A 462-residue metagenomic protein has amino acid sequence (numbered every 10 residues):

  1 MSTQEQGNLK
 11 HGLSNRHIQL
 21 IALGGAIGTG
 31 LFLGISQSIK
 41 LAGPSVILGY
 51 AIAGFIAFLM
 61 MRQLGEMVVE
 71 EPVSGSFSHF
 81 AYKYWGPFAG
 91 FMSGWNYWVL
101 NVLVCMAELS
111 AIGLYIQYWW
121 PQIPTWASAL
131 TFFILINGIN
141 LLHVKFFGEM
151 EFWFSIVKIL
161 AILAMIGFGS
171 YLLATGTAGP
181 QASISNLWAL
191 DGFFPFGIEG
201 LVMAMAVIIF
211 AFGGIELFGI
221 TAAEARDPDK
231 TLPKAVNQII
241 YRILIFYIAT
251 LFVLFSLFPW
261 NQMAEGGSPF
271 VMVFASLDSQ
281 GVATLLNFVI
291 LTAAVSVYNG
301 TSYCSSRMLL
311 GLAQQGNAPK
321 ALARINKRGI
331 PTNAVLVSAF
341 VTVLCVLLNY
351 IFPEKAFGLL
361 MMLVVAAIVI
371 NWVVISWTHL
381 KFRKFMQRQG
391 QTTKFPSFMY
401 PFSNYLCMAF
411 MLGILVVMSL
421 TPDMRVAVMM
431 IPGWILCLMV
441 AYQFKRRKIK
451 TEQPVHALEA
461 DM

Functional and structural regions predicted by a protein language model:
M1-S36, L41-S45, A57-R62, E71-S74 (+4 more regions): Membrane-interface "cap" regions at the ends of multi-pass membrane proteins
S2-Q6, H79-Y82, E108-A129, A161-A164 (+4 more regions): Helix-loop-helix connectors at the membrane interface of multi-pass transporters/channels
Q4-K10, V46-I47, P124, I156-F288: Helix-loop-helix junctions that connect adjacent transmembrane segments in multi-pass membrane transporters
K10, L33-S128, F132, I239-R242 (+2 more regions): Extracellular loop-to-transmembrane helix junctions
V73, N96-S110, F212-A225, Q280-K320 (+3 more regions): Membrane-helix boundary/coupling elements in multi-pass transport proteins
H79-A81, G86, Y118, A235-T301 (+1 more regions): TM-loop-TM module centered on a large, flexible mid-protein loop between adjacent transmembrane helices in multi-pass
G113, W126-A182, G213, V236-I240 (+4 more regions): Membrane-interface loop-to-helix entry segments
W153, A321-T332, V369-P422, E452 (+1 more regions): C-terminal membrane-solvent junction of multi-pass transporters and transport-like membrane proteins
